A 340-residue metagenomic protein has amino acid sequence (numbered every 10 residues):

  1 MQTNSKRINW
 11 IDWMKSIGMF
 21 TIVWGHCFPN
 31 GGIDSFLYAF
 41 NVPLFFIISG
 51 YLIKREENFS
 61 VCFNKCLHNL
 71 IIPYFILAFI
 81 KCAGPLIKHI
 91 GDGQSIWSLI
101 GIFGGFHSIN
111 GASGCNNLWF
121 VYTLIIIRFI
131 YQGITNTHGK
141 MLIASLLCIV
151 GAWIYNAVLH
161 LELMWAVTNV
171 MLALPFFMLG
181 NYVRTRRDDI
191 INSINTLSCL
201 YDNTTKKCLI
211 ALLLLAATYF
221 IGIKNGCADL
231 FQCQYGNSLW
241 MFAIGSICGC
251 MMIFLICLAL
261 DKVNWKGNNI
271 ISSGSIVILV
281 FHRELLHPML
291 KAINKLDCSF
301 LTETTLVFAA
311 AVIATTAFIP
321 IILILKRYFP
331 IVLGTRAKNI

Functional and structural regions predicted by a protein language model:
M1-I340: Alpha-helical transmembrane segments and their immediate juxtamembrane cytosolic regions
